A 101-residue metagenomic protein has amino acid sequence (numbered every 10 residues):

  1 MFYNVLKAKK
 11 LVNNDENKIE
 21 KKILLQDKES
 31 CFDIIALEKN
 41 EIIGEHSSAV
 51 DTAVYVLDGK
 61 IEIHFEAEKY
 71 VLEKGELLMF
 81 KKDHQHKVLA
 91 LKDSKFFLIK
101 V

Functional and structural regions predicted by a protein language model:
M1-E29, H64: A short, N-terminal "cap"/entry segment at the start of jelly-roll beta-barrel domains of the cupin/DSBH fold
K18, D33-S48: Conserved short histidine dyad/triad with adjacent acidic residue
V50-E62: Glycine- and acidic-residue-biased ligand/ion/polar-headgroup-sensing regions
L57-D58, E73-K74, K92: A cytosolic small-molecule/anion-sensing beta-strand core signal
A67-K82: Short acidic-glycine-tyrosine-enriched beta hairpin
K82-V101: Ligand-binding loop in jelly-roll beta-barrel domains
